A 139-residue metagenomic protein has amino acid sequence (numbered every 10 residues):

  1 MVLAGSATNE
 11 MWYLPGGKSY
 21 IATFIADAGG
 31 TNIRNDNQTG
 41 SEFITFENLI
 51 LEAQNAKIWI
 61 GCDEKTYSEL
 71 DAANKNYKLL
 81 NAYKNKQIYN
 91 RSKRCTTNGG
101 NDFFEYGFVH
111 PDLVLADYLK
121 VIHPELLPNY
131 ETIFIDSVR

Functional and structural regions predicted by a protein language model:
M1-F108, V138: Binding-cleft/active-site segments that stabilize strongly anionic ligands or cofactors
N101-I122: Flexible loop/turn connectors
I122-R139: Extracellular/periplasmic juxtamembrane helices and adjacent flexible linkers that interface with membrane partners
